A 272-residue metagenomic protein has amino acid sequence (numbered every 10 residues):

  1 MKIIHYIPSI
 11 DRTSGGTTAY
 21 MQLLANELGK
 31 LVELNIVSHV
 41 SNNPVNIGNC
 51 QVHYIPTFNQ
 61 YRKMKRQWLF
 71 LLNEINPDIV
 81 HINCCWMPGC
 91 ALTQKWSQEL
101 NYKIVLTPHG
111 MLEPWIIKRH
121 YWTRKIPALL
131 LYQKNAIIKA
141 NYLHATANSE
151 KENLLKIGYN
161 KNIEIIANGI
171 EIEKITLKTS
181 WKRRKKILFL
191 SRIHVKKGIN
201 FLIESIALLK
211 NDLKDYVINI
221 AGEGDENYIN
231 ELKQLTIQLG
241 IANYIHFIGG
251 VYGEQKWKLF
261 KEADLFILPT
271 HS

Functional and structural regions predicted by a protein language model:
M1-N43, G48-C50, G253: N-terminal subdomain of nucleotide-sugar transferases
A19, L23, K185, F189-N211 (+2 more regions): A conserved mid-protein helix/loop that constitutes part of the nucleotide-sugar donor-binding site
V40, S149, G169: Carbohydrate-associated surface elements
E99, L112, K125-L143, I157: Membrane-proximal helix-turn-helix segments that form the acceptor-binding/catalytic region of lipid-linked
L155, I165-R184: Acidic anion/phosphate-binding donor-loop and adjacent secondary structure in glycosyltransferase catalytic cores
N230-V251: Nucleotide-activated donor-binding/catalytic signature segment of Leloir-type glycosyltransferases, i.e., the conserved
G250-V251, K258-A263: Short alpha-helical donor nucleotide-sugar binding micro-motif in glycosyltransferases
H271-S272: Aromatic "clamp/platform" in nucleotide-sugar-dependent glycosyltransferases that forms part of the donor/acceptor
